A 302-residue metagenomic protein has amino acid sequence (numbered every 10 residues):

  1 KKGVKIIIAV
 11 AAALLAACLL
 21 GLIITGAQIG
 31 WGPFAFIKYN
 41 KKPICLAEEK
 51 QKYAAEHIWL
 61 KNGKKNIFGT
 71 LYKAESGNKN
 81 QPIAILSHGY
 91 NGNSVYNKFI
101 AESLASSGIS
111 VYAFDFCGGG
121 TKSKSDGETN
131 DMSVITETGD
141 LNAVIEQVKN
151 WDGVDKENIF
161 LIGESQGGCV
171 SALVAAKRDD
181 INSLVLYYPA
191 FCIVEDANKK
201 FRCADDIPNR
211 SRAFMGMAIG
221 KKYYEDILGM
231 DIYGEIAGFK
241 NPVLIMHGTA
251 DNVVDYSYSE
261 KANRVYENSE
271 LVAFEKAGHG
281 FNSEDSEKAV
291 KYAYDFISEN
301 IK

Functional and structural regions predicted by a protein language model:
I7, C18-K61, I67-A74: An N-terminal hydrophobic leader/cap segment in hydrolases
P33-K38, L173-K222: Hydrolase active-site cap/lid region
N80-G89: Short beta-strand element of the alpha/beta-hydrolase
Y90-E102: The serine-hydrolase catalytic nucleophile loop
Y96, N130-D152: Alpha/beta-hydrolase active-site loop
A101-K124: Conserved alpha/beta-hydrolase
F239, I245-H247, D251: Short beta-strand/loop motif that positions the catalytic acidic residue of the alpha/beta-hydrolase fold
A277-K288: Catalytic histidine-centered segment of alpha/beta-hydrolase-like enzymes
